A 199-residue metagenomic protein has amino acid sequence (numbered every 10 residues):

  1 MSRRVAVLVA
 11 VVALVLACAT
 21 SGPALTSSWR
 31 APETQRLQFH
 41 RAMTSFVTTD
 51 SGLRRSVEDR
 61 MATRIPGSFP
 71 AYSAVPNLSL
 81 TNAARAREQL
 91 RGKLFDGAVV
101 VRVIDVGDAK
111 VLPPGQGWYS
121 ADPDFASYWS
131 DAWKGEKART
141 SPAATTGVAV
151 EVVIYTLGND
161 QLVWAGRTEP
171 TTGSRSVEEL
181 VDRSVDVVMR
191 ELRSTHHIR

Functional and structural regions predicted by a protein language model:
M1-C18: Sec-dependent bacterial lipoprotein signal peptides
V5-L8, H40, G97, T146-V148: Residues at beta-strand starts and edge strands
V12-V15, R36, G92: Alpha-helix termination/capping residues and helix-transition junctions
C18-F39, T49, S130-R199: C-terminal/domain-edge helix-coil "capping" segments
Q38-P113: N-terminal segment of the mature soluble domain
A83-I154: Surface-exposed short loop/turn segments
